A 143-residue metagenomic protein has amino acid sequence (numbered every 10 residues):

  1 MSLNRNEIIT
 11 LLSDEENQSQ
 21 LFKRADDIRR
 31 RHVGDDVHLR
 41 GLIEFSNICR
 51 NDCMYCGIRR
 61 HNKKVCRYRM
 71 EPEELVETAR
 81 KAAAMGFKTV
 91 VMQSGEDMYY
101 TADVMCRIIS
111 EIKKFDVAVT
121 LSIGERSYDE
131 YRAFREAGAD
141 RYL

Functional and structural regions predicted by a protein language model:
M1-D52: Flexible, acidic/Gly-rich N-terminal and inter-domain linker regions that tether and position cofactor-handling modules
D52, C56-R59: Cys/His-rich metal-chelating microdomains
R60-V76, A82-D103, E111-L143: Core AdoMet radical
